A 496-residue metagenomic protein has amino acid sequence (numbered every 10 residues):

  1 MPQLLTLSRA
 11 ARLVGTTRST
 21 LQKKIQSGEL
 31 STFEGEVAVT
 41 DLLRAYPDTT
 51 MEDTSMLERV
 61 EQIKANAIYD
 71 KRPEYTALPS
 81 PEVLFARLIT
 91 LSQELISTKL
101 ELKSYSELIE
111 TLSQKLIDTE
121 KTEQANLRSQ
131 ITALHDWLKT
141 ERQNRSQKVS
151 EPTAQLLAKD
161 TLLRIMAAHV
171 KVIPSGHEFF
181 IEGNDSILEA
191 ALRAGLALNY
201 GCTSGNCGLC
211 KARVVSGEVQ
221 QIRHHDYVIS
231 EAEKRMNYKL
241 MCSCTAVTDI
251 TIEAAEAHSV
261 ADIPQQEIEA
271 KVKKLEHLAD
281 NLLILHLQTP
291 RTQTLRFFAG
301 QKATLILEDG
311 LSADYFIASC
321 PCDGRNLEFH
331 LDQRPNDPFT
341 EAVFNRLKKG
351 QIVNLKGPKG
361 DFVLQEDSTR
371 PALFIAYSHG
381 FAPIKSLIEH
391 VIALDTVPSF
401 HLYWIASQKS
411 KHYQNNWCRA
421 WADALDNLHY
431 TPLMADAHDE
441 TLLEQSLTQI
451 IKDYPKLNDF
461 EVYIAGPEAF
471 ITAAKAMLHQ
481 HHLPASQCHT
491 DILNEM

Functional and structural regions predicted by a protein language model:
M1-R18: Polyanion-binding surface elements
G15-T40: Major-groove DNA-recognition helix of helix-turn-helix-type DNA-binding domains
L42-S80: A short, Lys/Arg-enriched interface patch at domain edges and termini
P73-W137: Heptad-repeat coiled-coil/leucine-zipper oligomerization helices
Q147-N199: N-terminal pre-ligand scaffold of iron-sulfur
A190-N199, L209-H258: Iron-sulfur (Fe-S) cluster-binding segments and ferredoxin-like electron-carrier domains, especially [2Fe-2S]
P264-Q351, A406-Q408, A435-H438: Ferredoxin-reductase
L331, P335-M496: FNR/FR-type flavoprotein reductase catalytic core
